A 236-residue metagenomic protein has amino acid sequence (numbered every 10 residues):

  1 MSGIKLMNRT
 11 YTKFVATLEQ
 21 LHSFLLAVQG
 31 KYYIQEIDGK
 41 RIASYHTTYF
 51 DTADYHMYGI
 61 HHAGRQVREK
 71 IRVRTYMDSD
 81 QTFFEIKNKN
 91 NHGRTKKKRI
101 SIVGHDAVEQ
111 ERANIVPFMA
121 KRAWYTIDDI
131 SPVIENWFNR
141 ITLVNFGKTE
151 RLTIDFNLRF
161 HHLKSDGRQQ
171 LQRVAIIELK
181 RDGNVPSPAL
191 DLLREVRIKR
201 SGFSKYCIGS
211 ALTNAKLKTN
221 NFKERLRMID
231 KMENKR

Functional and structural regions predicted by a protein language model:
M1-R236: Phosphate-end processing signature that detects enzymes handling 5′-triphosphorylated RNA and polyphosphate
